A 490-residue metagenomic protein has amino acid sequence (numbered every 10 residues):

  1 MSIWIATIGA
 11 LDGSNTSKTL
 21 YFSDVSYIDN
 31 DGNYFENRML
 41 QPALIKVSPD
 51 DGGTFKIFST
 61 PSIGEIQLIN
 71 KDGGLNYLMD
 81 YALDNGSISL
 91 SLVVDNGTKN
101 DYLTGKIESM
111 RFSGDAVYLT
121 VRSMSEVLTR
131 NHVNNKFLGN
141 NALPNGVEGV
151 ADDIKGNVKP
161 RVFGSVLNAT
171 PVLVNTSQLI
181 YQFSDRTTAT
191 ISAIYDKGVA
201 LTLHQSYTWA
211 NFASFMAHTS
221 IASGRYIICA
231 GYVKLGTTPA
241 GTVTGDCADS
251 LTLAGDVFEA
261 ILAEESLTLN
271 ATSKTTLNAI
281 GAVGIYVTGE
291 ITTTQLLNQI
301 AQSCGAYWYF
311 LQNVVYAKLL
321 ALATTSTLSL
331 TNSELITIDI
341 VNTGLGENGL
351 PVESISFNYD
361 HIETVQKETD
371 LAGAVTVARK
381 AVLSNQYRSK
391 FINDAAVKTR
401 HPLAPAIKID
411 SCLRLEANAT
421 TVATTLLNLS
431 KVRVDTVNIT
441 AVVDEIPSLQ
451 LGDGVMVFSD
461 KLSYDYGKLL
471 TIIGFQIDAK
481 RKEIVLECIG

Functional and structural regions predicted by a protein language model:
M1-S2, T7-N100, R111-Y195, V243-G490: C-terminal extracytoplasmic interaction modules
D115-V121, V199-W209: Short acidic, Gly/Pro-enriched loop/turn segments at secondary-structure junctions
Y195-K197, S206-E265: Surface-exposed interaction regions enriched in Ser/Thr/Asp/Glu that occur as long low-complexity tracts or repetitive
